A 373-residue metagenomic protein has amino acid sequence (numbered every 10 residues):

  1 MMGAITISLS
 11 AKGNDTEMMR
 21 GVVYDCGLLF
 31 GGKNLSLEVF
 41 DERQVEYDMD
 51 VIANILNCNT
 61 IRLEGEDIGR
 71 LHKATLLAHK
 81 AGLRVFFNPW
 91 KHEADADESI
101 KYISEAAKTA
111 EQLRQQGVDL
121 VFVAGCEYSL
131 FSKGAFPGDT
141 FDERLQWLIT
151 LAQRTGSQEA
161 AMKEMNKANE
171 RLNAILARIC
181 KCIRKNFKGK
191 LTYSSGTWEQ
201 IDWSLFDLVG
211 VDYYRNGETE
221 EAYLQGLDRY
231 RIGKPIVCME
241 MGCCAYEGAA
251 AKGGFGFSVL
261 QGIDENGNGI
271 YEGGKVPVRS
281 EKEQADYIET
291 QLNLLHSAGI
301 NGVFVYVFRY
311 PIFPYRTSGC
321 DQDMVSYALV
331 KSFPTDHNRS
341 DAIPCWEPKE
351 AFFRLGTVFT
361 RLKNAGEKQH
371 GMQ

Functional and structural regions predicted by a protein language model:
K12-K73, K275: Active-site-adjacent substrate/metal-binding segments within catalytic domains of carbohydrate-active enzymes
V22-V23, N34, V305-Q373: Aromatic-rich peripheral "rim/lid" segments of glycoside hydrolase catalytic domains that contact and position glycan
G32-I52, S99-A110, S194-Q200, A285-L292: Short, acidic/polar
D48-S104, E164-T192, Q322: Aromatic-lined substrate-binding rim segments of carbohydrate-active enzymes
T60-H72, H92-K101, W198-I201, Y214-A222 (+2 more regions): Acidic-and-aromatic substrate-binding clefts and catalytic sites of carbohydrate-active enzymes
A107-N169, T192-W198, F304: Active-site groove signature of glycoside hydrolases
G138-K167, A251-V278, V325, L329-V330: A solvent-exposed, charged loop/short amphipathic helix patch at secondary-structure junctions
E170, K185, G189-T192, G196-G273 (+3 more regions): Glycoside hydrolase catalytic-domain groove-lining segments
